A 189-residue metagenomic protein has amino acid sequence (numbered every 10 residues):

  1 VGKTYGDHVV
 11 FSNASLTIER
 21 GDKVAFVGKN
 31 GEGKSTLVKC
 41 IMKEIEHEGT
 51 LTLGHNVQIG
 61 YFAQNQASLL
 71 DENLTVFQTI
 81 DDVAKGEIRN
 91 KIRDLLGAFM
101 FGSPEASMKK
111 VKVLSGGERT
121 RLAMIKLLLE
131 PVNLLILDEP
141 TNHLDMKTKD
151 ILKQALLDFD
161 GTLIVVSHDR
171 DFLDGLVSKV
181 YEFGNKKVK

Functional and structural regions predicted by a protein language model:
V1-K189: ABC ATP-binding cassette signature C-motif
